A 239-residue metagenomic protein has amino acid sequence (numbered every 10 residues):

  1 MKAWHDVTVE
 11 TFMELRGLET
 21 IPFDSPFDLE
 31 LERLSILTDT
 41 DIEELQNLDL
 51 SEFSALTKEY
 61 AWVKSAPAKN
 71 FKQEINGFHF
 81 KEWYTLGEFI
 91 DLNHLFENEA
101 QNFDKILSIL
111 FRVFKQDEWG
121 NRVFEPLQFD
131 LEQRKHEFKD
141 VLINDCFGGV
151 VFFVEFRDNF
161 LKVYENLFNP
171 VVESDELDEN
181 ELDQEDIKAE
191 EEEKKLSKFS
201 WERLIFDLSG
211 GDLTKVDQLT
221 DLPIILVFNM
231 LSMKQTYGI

Functional and structural regions predicted by a protein language model:
M1-I239: Charged interaction scaffolds used for protein-protein
